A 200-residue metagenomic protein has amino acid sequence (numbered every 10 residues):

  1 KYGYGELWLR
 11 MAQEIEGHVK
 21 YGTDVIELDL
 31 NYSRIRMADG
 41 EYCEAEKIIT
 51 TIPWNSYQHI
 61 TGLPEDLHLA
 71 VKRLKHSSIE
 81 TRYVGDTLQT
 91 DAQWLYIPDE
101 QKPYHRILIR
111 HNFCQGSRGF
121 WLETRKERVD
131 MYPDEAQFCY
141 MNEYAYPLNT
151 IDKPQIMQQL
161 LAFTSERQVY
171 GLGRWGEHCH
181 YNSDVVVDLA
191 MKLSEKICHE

Functional and structural regions predicted by a protein language model:
K1-Q13, K20: Short beta-strand to alpha-helix junction loop
E6, R10, K47, Q159 (+1 more regions): Alpha-helical elements of Rossmann-like donor-binding domains used by nucleotide-donor carbohydrate transfer enzymes
I15, V19, E44-E46, S194-E200: Short, hydrophobic alpha-helical segments
H18-K20, E135-A136, Q168: Conserved beta-strand segments of alpha/beta enzyme cores
V19-T23, D29, G173: Short loop/edge segments at beta-strand edges and connector loops that shape dinucleotide/nucleotide cofactor-binding
I26-S33, M37-A145, I156-F163: Mid-domain catalytic core of redox enzymes that form a hydrophobic substrate pocket/lid adjacent to a catalytic redox
E143-E200: C-terminal catalytic lobe of FAD-dependent flavoproteins
